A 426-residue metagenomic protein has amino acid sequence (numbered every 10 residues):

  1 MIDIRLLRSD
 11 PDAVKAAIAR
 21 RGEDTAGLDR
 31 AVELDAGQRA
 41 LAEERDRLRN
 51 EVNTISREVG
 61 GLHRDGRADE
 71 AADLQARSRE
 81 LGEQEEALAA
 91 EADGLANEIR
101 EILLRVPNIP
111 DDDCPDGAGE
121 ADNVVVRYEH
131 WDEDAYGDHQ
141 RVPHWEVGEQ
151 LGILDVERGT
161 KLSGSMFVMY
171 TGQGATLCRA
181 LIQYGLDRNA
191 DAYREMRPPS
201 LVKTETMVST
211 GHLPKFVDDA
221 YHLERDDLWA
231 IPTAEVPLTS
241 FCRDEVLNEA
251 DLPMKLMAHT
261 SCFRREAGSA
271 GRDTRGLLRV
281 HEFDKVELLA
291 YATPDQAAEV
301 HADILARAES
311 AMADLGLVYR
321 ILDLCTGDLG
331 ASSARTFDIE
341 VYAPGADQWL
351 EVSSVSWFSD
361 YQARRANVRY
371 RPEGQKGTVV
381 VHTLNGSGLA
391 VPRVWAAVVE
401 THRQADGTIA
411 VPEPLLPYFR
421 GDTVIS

Functional and structural regions predicted by a protein language model:
M1-D134: N-terminal alpha-helical targeting/anchoring segments
Y128-S426: TRNA-recognition modules of translation machinery and tRNA-sensing kinases, especially anticodon-binding
